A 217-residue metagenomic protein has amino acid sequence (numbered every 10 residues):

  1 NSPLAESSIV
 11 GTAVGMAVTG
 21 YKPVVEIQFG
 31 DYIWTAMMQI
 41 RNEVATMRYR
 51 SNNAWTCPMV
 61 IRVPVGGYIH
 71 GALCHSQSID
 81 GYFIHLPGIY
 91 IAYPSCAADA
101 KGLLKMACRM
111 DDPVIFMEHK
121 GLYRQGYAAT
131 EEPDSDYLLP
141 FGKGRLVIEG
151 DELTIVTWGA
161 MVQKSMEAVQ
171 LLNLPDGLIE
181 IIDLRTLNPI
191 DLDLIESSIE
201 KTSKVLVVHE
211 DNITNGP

Functional and structural regions predicted by a protein language model:
N1-M117, G121-L122: Thiamine diphosphate
A54-R62, Y68, K120-P217: Thiamine diphosphate
